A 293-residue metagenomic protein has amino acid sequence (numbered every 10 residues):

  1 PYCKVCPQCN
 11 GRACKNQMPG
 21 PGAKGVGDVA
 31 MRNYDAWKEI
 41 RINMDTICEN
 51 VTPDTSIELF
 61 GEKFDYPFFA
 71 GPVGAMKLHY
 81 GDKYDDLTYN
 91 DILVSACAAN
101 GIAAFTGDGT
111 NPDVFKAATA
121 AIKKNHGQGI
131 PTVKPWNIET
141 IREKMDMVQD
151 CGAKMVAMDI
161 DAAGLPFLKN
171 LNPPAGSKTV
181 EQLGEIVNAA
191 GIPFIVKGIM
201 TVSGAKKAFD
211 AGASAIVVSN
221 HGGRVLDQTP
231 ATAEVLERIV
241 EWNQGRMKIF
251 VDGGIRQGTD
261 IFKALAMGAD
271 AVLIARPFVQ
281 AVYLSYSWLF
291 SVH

Functional and structural regions predicted by a protein language model:
P1-D65: An N-cap/entry alpha-helix motif that binds or orients negatively charged groups
D65-G74, I92: Outer membrane beta-barrel
V73-D85, I130-E139, I192-M200, R256: Active-site mouth loops of central-metabolism enzymes
A75-M76, D108-P112, D161: Short glycine-enriched loops at secondary-structure junctions
K77-G81, A104, F167-N172: Glycine-rich phosphate-binding "P-loop"
T88-N137: A gly/proline- and charged-residue-enriched helix-loop-helix capping module
V94-S95, K124, W136-V251, T259-V282: Alpha/beta enzyme core
D270, S287-H293: Internal helix-turn-beta structural module
